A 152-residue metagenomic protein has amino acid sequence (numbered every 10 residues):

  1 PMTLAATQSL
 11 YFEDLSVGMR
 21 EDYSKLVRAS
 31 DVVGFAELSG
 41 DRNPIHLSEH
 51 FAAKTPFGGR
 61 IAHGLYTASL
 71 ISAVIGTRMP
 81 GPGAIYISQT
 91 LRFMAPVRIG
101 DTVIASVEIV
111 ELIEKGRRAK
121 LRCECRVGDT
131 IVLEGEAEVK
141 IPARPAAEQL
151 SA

Functional and structural regions predicted by a protein language model:
M2-A62: Catalytic strand-loop segment that frames the active site of acyl-thioester-processing enzymes
M2-T3, T7-V17, V97-A152: HotDog/MaoC-like acyl-thioester-processing domains
E37-D41, G76-P80, V127: Short, intrinsically disordered, mixed-charge
A53-A62, Y66-I109: Hydrophobic beta-strand-centered segment that forms part of the acyl-chain substrate-binding groove
